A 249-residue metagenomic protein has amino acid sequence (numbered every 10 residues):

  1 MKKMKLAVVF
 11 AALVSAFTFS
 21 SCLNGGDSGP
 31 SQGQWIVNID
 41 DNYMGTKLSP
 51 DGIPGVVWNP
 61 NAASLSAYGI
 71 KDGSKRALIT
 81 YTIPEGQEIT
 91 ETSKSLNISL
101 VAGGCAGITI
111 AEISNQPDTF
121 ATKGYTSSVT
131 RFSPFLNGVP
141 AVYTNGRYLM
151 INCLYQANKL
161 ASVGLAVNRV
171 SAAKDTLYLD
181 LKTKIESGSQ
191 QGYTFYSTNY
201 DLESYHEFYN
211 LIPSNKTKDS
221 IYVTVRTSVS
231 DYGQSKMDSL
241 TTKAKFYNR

Functional and structural regions predicted by a protein language model:
M1-G45: Bacterial Sec-dependent N-terminal signal peptides
G52-K71: Beta-strand/loop nucleic-acid-binding surfaces
Y68-L96, T224-V225: Flexible glycine-rich surface loops and low-complexity tracts that mediate binding to linear polymers
I70-D72, E186-S230: Short, solvent-exposed, Trp/other aromatic-anchored flexible loops in extracytoplasmic proteins
Q87-Q156: Surface-exposed beta-loop interaction hotspot
F132-Y193: Short helix-loop boundary/capping segments
D231-R249: Short beta-strand elements
